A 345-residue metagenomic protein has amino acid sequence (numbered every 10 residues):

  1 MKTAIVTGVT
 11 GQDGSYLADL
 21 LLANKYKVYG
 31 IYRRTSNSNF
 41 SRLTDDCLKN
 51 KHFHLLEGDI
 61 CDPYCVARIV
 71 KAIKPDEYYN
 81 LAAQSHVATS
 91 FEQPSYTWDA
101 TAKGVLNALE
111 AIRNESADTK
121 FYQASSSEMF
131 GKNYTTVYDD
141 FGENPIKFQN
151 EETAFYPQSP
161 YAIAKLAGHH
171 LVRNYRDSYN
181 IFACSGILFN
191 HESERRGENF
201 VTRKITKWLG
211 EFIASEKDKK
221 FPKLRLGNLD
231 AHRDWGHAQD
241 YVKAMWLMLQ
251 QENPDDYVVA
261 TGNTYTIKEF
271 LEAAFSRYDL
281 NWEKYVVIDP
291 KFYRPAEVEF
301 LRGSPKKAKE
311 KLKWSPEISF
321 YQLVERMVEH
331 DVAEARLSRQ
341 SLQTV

Functional and structural regions predicted by a protein language model:
M1-H191, Q239, M248-L249, I318 (+2 more regions): N-terminal Rossmann-like NAD(P)+-binding domain of SDR-like oxidoreductases, especially those catalyzing
N39, V87, P145, E151 (+6 more regions): Glycine-rich, flexible loop/turn motifs
C61, E92, A100-K103, E152 (+8 more regions): Residue-level signal for the nucleotide or nucleotide-sugar donor/cofactor binding architecture
N133-F148, P160, L166, H170-Q250 (+1 more regions): NAD(P)-dependent short-chain dehydrogenase/reductase
G168, K307-A308: Short amphipathic alpha-helix in glycosyltransferases
K219-L224, N228, D255-Y257, Y265-E272 (+3 more regions): C-terminal "lid/loop" region of Rossmann-like NAD(P)-dependent oxidoreductases
Y241, M245, V259, F270 (+2 more regions): Non-catalytic, hydrophobic alpha-helical segments
E310-K313: Surface-exposed, Lys/Arg-rich phosphate-binding patches that contact polyanionic backbones
